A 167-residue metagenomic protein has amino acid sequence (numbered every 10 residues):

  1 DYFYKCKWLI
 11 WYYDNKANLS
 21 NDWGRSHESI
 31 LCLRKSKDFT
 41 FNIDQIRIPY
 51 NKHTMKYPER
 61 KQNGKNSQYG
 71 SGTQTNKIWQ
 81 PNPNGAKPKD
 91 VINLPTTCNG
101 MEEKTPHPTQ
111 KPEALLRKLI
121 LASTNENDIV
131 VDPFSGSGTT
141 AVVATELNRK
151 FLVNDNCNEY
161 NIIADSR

Functional and structural regions predicted by a protein language model:
D1-I163: Core catalytic lobe of class I
D165-R167: Class I S-adenosyl-L-methionine-dependent methyltransferase module
